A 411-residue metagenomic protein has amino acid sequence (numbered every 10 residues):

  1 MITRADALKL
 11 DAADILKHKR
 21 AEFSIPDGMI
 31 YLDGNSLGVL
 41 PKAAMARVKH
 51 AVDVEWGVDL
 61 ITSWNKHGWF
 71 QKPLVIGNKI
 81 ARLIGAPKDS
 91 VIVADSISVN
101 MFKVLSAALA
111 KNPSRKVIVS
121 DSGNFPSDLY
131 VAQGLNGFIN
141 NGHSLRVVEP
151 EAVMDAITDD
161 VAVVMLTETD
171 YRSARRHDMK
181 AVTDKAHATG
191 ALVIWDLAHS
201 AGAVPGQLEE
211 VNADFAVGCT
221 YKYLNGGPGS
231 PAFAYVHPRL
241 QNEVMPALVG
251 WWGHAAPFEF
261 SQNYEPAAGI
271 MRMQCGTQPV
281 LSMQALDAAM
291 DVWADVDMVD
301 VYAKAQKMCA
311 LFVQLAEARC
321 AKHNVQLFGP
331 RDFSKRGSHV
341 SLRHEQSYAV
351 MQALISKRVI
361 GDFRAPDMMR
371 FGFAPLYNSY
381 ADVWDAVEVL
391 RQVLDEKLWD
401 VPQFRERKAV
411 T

Functional and structural regions predicted by a protein language model:
M1-T411: Pyridoxal 5′-phosphate
